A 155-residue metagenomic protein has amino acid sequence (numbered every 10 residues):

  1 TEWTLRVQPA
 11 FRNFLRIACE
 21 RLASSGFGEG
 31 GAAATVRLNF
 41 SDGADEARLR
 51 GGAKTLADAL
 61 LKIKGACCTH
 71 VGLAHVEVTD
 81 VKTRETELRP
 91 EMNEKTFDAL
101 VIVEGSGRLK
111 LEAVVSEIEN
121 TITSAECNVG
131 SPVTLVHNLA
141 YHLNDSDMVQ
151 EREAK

Functional and structural regions predicted by a protein language model:
T1-A33, S41, K62, C67-K95 (+1 more regions): Glycine-rich beta-strand-turn "strand-cap" elements at beta-sheet edges
S24-G26, G43-A47, A57: Short helix-to-loop capping/linker segments positioned immediately adjacent to catalytic or ligand/cofactor-binding
R37-A44, I102-G107: Short beta-strand-to-loop capping motifs
A44-G51, R108-S116: Short, conserved charged micro-motifs
E46-L49, I102, H142, V149-E151: A generic signature of intrinsically disordered, low-complexity regions enriched in glycine/proline and charged/polar
L49, V101, N120-S124: Generic structural signal for short, solvent-exposed loop/turn connectors between secondary structure elements
G52-A57, I122: Long, well-ordered alpha-helical scaffolding segments within enzyme catalytic domains, especially pronounced
T96-V114: Extended, charge-rich low-complexity interaction segments
